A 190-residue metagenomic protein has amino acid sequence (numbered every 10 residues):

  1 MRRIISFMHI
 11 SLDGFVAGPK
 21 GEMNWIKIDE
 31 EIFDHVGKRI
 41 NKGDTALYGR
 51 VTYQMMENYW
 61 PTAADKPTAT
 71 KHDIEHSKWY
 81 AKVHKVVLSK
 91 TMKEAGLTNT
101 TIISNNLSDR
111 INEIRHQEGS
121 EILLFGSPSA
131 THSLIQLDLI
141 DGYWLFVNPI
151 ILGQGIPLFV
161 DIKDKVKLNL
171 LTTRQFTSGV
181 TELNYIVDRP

Functional and structural regions predicted by a protein language model:
M1-P190: Enzymes that bind and transform nitrogen-containing heteroaromatic metabolites
